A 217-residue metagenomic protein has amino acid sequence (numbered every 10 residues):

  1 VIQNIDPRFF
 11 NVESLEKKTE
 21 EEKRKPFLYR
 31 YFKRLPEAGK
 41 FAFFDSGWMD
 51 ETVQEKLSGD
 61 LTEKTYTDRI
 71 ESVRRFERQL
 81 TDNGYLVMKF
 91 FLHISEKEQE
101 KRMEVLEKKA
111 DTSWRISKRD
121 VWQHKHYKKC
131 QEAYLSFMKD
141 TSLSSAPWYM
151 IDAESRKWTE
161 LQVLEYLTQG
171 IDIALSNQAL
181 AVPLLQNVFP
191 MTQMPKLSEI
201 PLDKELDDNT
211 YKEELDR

Functional and structural regions predicted by a protein language model:
V1-R217: Glycine-rich phosphate-binding loop of ATP-dependent small-molecule kinases
